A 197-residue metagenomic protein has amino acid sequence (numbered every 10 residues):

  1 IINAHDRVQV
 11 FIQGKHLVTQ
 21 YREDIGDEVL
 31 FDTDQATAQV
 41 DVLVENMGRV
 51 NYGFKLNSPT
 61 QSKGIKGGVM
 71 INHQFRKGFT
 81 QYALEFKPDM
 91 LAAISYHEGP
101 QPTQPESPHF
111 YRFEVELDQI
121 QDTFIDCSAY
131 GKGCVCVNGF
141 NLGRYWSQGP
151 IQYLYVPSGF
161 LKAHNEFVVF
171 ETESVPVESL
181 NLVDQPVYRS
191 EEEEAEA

Functional and structural regions predicted by a protein language model:
I1-I12, V115-N138, Y145-W146, F167-F170: Aromatic-lined ligand-binding clefts that engage carbohydrates, nucleic acids, or primary amines
D6-T37, D122, N141-H164: A cross-kingdom feature marking solvent-exposed beta-strand/loop segments within repeated, beta-rich binding/scaffold
I12-T19, L43-G53: Catalytic core of carbohydrate-active enzymes
D32-G48, N165-E171: Short, well-structured beta-strand segments enriched in hydrophobic/aromatic residues within extracellular or lumenal
V40, Y111-F113: Hydrophobic residues positioned within well-ordered beta-strands of beta-sheet architectures
E45-K77, S174-A197: Glycine/proline-rich low-complexity spacer/linker segments in large multi-domain proteins
Y82-Y111: Edge strands and adjacent loops of beta-rich recognition modules
Q104-H109, V135-A197: Active-site pocket scaffolds in enzymes
